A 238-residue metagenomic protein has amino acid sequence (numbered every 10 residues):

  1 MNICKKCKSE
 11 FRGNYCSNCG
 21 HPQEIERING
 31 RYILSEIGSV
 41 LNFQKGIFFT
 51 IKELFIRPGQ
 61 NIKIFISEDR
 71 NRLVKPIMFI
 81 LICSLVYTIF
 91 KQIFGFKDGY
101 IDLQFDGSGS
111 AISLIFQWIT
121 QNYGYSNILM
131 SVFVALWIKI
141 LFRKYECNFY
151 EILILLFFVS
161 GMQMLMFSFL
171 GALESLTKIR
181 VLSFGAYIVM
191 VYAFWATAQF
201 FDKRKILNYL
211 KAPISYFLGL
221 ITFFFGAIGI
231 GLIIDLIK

Functional and structural regions predicted by a protein language model:
M1-K238: Membrane-proximal intrinsically disordered regions of secretory-pathway and membrane-system proteins
